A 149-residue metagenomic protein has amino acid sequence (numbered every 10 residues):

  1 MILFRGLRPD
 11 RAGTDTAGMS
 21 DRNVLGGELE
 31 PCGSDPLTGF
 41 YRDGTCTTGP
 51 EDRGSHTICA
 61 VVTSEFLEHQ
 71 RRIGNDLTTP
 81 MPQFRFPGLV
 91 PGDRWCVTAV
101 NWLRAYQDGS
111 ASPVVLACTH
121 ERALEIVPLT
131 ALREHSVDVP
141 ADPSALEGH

Functional and structural regions predicted by a protein language model:
L3-G6, R11-E65, D138: Extended boundary segments
V61-D76: Short, basic/aromatic beta-hairpin or loop at an interaction surface
T78-R85: Short alpha-helix capping/helix-loop boundary micro-motifs
W102-E125: Short, compositionally biased
E121-H149: Glycine- and charge-enriched low-complexity intrinsically disordered segments
